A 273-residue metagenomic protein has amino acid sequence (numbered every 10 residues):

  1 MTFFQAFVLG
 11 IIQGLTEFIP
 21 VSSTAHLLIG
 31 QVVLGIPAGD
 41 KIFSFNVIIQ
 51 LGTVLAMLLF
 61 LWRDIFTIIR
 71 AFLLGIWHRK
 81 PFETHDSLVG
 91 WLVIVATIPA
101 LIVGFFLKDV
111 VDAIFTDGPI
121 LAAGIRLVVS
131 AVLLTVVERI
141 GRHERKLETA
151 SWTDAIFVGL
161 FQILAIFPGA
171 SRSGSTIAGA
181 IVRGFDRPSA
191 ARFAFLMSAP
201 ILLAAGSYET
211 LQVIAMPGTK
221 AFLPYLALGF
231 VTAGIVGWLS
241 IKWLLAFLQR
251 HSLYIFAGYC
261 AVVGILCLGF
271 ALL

Functional and structural regions predicted by a protein language model:
M1-L273: Multi-pass membrane proteins that catalyze or facilitate reactions on polyprenyl-/lipid-phosphate substrates and their
